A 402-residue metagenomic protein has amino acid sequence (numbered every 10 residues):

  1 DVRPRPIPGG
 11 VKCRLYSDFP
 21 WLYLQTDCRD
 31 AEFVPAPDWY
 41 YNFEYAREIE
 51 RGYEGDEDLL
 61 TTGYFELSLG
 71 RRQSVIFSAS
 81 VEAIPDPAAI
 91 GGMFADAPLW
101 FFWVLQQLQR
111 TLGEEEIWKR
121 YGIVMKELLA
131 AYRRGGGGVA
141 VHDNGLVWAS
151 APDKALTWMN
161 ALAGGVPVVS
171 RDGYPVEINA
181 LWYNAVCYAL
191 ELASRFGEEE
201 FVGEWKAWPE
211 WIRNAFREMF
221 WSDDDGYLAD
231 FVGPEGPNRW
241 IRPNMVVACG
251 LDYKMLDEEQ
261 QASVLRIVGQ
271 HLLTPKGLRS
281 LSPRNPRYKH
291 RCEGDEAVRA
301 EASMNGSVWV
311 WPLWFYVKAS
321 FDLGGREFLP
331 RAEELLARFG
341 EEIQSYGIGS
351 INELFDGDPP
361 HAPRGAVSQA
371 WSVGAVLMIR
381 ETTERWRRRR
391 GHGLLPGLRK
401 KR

Functional and structural regions predicted by a protein language model:
D1-P37: Polysaccharide-binding surfaces and accessory modules of carbohydrate-active proteins
R3-V11, L15-S17, L67-R71, V75 (+7 more regions): Aromatic-rich carbohydrate-recognition surfaces in CAZymes
A36-I90: Beta-strand-rich recognition/accessory modules
D56-S68, A88-P98, A163-A180, A229-L256 (+3 more regions): Solvent-exposed loop and edge beta-strand segments that line ligand/cofactor-binding and catalytic clefts
E82, P87-M93, L129-R134, E258-H271: Carboxylate/His-rich catalytic cores and anion/metal-binding grooves
L108-K126, G136-A140, E191-E210, D252-R266 (+2 more regions): Structural helix-adjacent loops and short alpha-helical linkers that scaffold large soluble proteins
V139-D143, Y183-C292, E334, E341-V373: Catalytic cores of carbohydrate-active enzymes
W148-A149, L156, R266-K276, L281-E293 (+2 more regions): Non-catalytic C-terminal accessory modules of carbohydrate-active enzymes
